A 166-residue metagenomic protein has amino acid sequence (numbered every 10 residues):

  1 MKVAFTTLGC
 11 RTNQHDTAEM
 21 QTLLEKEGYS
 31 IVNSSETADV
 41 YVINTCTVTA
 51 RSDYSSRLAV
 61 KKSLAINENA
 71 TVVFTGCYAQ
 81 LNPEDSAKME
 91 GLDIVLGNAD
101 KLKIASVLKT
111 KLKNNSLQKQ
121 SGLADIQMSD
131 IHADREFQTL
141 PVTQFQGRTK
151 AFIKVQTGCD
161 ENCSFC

Functional and structural regions predicted by a protein language model:
M1-C166: Proteins enriched for Cys/Gly/acidic motifs involved in redox and nucleic-acid/cofactor modification
